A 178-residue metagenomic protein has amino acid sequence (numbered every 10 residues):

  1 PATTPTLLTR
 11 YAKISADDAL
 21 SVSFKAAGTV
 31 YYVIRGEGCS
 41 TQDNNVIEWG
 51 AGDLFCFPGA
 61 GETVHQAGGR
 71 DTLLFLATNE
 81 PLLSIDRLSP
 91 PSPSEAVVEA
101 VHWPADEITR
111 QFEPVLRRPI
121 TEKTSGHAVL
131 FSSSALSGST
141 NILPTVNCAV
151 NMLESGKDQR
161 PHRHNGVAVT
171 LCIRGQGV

Functional and structural regions predicted by a protein language model:
P1, P5-K25, S132-S137, N147-H164: Conserved short histidine dyad/triad with adjacent acidic residue
P1-T4, S84-A149: A short, N-terminal "cap"/entry segment at the start of jelly-roll beta-barrel domains of the cupin/DSBH fold
T4-T6, Y32, G68: Solvent-exposed loop and beta-edge segments used for protein-protein assembly and interaction
T9, A27-G28, D71-L74, T145: Extracellular structured ligand-interaction cores
R10-A12, Y31, F75, A149-N151 (+1 more regions): Conserved hydrophobic/aromatic positions in well-ordered beta-strands
S15, E48-R70, F75-E80: Conserved metal-binding segment of the jelly-roll/cupin
S15-D53, R163-V178: A short beta-strand-loop-beta hairpin characteristic of the jelly-roll/cupin
K25, D43, A67-G69, D86-L88: Short, conserved acidic/polar surface loops in the N-terminal third of protein domains
